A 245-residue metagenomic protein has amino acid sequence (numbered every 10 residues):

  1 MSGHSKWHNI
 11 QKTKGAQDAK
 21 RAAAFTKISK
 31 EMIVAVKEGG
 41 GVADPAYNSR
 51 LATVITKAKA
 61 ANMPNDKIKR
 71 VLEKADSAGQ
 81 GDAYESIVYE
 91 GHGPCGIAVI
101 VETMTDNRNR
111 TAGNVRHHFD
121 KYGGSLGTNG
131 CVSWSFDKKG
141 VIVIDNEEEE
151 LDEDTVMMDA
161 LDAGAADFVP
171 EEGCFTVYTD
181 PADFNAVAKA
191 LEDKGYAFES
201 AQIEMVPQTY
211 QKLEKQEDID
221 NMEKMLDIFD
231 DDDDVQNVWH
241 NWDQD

Functional and structural regions predicted by a protein language model:
M1-G127, V132-V141, H240-D243: N-terminal cationic and glycine-rich segments that engage phosphates or anionic surfaces
V141-D245: Positively charged, low-complexity, intrinsically disordered RNA-binding extensions
